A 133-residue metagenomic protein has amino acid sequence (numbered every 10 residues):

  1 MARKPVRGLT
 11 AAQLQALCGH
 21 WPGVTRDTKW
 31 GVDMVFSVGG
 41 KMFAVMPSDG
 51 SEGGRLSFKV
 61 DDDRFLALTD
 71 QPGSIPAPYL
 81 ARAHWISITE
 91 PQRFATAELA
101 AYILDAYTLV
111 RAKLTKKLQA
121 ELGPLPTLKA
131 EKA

Functional and structural regions predicted by a protein language model:
M1-A133: Charge-dense, helix-prone N-terminal extensions
